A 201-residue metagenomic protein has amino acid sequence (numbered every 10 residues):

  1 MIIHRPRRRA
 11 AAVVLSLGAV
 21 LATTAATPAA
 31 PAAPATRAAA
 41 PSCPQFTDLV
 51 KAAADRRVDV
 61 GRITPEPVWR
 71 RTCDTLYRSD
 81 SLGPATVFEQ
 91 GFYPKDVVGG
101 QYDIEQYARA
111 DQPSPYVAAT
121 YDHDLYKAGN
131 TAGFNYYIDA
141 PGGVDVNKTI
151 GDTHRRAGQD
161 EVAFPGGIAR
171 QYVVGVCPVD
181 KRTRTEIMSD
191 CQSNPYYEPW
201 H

Functional and structural regions predicted by a protein language model:
I2-L17, A29-H201: NAD-dependent ADP-ribosyltransferases
L17-A25: Hydrophobic core
